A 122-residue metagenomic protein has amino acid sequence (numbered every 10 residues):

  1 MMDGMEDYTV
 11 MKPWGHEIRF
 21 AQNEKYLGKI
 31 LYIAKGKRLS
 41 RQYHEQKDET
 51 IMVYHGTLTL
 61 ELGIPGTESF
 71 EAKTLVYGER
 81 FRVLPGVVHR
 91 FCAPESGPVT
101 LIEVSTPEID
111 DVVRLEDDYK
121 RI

Functional and structural regions predicted by a protein language model:
M1-I30, R38-S40, K73-V76, E116-I122: A short, N-terminal "cap"/entry segment at the start of jelly-roll beta-barrel domains of the cupin/DSBH fold
G4-E6, V10-M11, R90-I122: Double-stranded beta-helix
K37, Q46-K47, V87, G97 (+1 more regions): A generic "binding-loop/recognition-motif" signal
R38-S40, H44, T59, G78-F91: Histidine-centered metal-chelating micro-motifs
H44, G63-P65, G86, P94 (+1 more regions): Surface loops and adjacent helix of pleckstrin homology
E45-P65: Glycine- and acidic-residue-biased ligand/ion/polar-headgroup-sensing regions
I64-G86: Short acidic-glycine-tyrosine-enriched beta hairpin
